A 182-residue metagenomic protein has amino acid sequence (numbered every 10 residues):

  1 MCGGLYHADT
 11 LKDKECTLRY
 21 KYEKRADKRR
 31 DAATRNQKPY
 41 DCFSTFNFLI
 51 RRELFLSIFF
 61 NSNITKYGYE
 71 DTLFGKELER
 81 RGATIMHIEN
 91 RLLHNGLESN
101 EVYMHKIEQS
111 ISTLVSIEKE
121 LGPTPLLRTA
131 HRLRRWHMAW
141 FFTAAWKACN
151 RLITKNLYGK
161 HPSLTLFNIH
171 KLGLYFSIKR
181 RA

Functional and structural regions predicted by a protein language model:
M1-R19: Conserved donor NDP-sugar-binding/catalytic core segment of glycosyltransferases
T17-Y22, Y103-K106: Short, hinge-like loop/turn segments at secondary-structure boundaries
R29-I50: A recurrent flexible, glycine/aromatic-enriched loop bordering the glycosyltransferase active site that acts as
E53-L56: Short, well-ordered alpha-helical scaffold segment located in the soluble/lumenal catalytic or ligand-binding core
F60-I64: Surface-exposed cleft-lining segments at the edges of enzyme active sites
K66-F74: Acidic donor-binding loop at a coil-to-helix junction in glycosyltransferase catalytic cores that engages
R81-K106, S110-K119: Active-site donor/metal-binding and catalytic loop motifs of nucleotide-sugar-dependent glycosylation enzymes
Q109, T124-A182: Non-catalytic, C-terminal membrane-associated alpha-helical segments of glycosyltransferases
